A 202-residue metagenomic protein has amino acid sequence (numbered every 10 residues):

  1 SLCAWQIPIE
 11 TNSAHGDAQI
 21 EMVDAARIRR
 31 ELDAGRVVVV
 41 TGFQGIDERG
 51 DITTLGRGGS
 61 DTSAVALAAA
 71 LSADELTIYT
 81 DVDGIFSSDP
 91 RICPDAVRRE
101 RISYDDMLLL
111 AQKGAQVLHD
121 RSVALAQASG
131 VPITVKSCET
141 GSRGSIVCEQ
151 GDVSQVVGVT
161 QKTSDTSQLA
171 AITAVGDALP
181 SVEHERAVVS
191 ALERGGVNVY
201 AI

Functional and structural regions predicted by a protein language model:
S1-L118, S122-V123: Nucleotide/pyrophosphate-binding catalytic subdomain
D33, L71, A128-V131, D165-L169: Short gly/pro-enriched beta-turn/loop segments at secondary-structure junctions
G45, S60, D83, T140-G141 (+2 more regions): Short, glycine-/Ser/Thr-/acidic-enriched flexible segments
S60-S63, S137, N198: Short linear Ser/Thr-Pro motifs
E75-Y79, I133-V135, Y200-A201: Short hydrophobic alpha-helical runs that function as membrane-insertion/retention elements
S103-C148, S154: A conserved active-site cap/scaffold subdomain adjacent to cofactor or substrate pockets
G144-I202: A conserved regulatory-domain signal marking ACT and ACT-like small-molecule sensing domains and adjacent regulatory
